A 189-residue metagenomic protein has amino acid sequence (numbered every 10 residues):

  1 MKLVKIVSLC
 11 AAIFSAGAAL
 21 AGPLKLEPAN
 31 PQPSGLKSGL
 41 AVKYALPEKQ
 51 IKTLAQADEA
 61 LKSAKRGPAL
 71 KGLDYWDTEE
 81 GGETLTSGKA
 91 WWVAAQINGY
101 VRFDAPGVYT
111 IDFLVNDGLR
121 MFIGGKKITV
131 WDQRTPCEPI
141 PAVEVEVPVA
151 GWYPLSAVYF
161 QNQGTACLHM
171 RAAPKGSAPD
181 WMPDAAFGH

Functional and structural regions predicted by a protein language model:
M1-K5: Positively charged n-region of N-terminal signal peptides that target proteins for export
V7-G17: Bacterial N-terminal signal peptides
G22-T110, L114-H189: Extracellular/secretory pathway-exposed regions associated with glycan biology
